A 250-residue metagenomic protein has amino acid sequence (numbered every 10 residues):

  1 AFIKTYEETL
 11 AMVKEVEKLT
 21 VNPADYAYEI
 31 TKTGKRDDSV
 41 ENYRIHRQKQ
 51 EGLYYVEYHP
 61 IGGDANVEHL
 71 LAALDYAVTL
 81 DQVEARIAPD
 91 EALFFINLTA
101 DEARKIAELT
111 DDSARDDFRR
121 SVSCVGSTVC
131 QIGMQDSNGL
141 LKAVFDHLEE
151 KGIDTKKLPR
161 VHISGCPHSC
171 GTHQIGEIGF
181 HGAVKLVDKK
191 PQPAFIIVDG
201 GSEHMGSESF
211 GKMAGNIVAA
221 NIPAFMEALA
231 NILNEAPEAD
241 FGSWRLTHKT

Functional and structural regions predicted by a protein language model:
A1-T250: Peripheral terminal and linker regions in Fe-S/redox and tRNA-modifying enzymes
